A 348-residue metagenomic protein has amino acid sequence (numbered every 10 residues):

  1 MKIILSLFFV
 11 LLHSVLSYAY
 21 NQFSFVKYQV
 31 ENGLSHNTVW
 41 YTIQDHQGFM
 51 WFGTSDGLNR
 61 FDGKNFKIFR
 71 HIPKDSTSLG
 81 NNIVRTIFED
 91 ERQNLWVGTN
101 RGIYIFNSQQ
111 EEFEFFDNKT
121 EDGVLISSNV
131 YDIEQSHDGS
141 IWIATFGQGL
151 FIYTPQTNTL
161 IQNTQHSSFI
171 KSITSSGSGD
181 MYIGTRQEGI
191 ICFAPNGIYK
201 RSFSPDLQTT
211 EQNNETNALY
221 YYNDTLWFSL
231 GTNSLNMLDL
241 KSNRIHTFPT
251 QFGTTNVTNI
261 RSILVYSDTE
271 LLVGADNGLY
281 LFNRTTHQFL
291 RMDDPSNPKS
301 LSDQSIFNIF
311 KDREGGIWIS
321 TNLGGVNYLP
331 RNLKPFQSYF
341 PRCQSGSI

Functional and structural regions predicted by a protein language model:
M1-I348: Carboxylate-rich, polar loop motifs that coordinate divalent cations or form catalytic acidic clusters
